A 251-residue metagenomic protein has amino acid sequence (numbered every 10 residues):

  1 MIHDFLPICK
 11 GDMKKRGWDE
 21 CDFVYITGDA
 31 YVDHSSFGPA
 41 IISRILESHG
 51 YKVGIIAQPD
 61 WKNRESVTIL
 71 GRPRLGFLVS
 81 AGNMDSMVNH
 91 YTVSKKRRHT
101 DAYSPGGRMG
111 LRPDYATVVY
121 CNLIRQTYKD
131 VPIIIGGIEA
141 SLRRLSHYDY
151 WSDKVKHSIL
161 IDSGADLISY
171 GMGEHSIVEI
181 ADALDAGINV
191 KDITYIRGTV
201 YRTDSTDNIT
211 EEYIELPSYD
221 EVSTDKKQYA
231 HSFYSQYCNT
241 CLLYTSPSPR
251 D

Functional and structural regions predicted by a protein language model:
M1-G17: Short N-terminal or domain-adjacent regulatory/targeting segments
G17-F23, P73: A short, charged/proline- and glycine-enriched loop that marks the coil->beta-strand transition at the N-terminal
D22-A30: Nucleotide-activated donor-dependent transferases that construct or modify glycoconjugates
A30, G38, A57-L243: Glycine-rich beta-alpha loop elements in corrinoid/cobalamin-binding modules across cobalamin-dependent enzymes
I41-K52: Short helix-loop-beta junction
Y244-D251: Conserved small/polar residues in nucleotide/adenosyl-binding loops
